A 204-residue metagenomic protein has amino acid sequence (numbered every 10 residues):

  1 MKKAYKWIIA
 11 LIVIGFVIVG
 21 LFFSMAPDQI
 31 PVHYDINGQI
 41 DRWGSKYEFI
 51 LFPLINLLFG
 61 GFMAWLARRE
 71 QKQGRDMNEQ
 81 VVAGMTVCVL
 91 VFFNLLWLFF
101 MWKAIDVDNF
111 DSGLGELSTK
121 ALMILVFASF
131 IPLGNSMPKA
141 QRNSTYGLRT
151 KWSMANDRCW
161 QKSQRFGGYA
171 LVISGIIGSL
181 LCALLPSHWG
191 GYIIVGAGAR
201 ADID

Functional and structural regions predicted by a protein language model:
M1-I12, Q80-G84: Alpha-helical transmembrane segments and their helix-start/interface "positive-inside/aromatic belt" motifs in integral
I8-L11, R42-L57, G115-L133: Alpha-helical transmembrane segments
I9-F22, I55-W65, F92-W97, V126-P132 (+2 more regions): Hydrophobic core of alpha-helical transmembrane segments in multi-pass integral membrane proteins
G20-I50, Y146-A155: Active-site and channel-lining beta-strand-loop segments that bind or position nucleotide-derived/phosphorylated
F22-A26, L58-E70, P132-G147: Membrane-water interface of transmembrane alpha-helices
L66-S118: Ordered, amphipathic secondary-structure segments that act as subunit-interaction surfaces in large macromolecular
L96-N109, V172-G190: Alpha-helical transmembrane segments and their membrane-interface junctions in multi-pass membrane proteins
T150-G167: Short membrane-interface loop/juxtamembrane segments of multi-pass integral membrane proteins
